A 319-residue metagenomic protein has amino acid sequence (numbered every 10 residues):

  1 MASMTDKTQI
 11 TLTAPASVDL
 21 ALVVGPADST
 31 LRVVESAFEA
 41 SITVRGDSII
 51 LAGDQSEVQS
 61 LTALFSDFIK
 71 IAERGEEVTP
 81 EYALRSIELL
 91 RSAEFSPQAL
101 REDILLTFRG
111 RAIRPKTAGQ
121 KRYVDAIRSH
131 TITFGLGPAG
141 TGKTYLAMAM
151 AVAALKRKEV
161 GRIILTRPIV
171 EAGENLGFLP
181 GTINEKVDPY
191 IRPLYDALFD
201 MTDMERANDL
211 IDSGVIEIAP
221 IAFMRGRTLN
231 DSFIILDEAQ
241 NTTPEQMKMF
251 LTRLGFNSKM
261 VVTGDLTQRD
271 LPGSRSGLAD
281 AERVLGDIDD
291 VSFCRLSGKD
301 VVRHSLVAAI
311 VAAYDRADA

Functional and structural regions predicted by a protein language model:
A2-L22: Short glycine-/aliphatic-rich beta-strand segments at the starts of folded cytosolic domains
D19-S36: Short amphipathic alpha-helix segments
E35-T43: A short, structured beta-strand/loop element
T43-L100: Interdomain "pre-motor" coupling segment immediately N-terminal to P-loop NTPase/helicase cores
R45, F65-S66, E102-L106, E171-L179: Acidic/polar active-site rim loop that often engages polyanionic ligands
R91-P115: Primarily NTPase-proximal linker/entry elements flanking Walker-type ATP/GTP-binding cores
F108-L236, Q240-A319: Conserved helicase motor core of SF1/SF2 NTP-dependent helicases
